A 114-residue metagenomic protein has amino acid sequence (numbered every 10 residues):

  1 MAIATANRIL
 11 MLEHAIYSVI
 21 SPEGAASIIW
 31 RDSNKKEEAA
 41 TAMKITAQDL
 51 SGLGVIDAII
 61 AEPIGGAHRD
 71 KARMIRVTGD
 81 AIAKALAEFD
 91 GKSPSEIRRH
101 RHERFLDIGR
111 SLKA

Functional and structural regions predicted by a protein language model:
M1-A83, G91: Conserved catalytic cores of soluble enzyme domains, especially glycine-rich substrate-binding beta-alpha loops
A72-A114: Intrinsically disordered, low-complexity segments enriched in small/flexible residues
